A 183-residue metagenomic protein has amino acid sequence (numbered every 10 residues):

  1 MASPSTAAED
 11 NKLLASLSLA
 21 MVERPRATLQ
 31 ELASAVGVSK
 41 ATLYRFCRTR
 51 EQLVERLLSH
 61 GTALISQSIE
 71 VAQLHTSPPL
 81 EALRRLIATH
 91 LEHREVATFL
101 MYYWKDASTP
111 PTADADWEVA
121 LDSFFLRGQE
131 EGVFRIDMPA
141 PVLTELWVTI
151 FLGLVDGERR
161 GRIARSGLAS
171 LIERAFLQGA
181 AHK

Functional and structural regions predicted by a protein language model:
A7-E31: Short, amphipathic alpha-helix enriched in basic
E23-Q52: Helix-turn-helix
C47, E51-G61, A97: Alpha-helical DNA-contacting segments of helix-turn-helix folds
R56, Q67-E95, T109: Hydrophobic alpha-helical connector segments
E81-R85, T89, V142-T149, G167-L171: Amphipathic alpha-helical interaction segments
R94-Y102, F151, V155-R162, A180: Short amphipathic alpha-helical interaction/hinge segments
D106-V133, M138-T149, V155-D156: Amphipathic alpha-helical packing segments from all-alpha helical-bundle domains
V119, S123-E131, D156-K183: C-terminal peripheral helix-coil segments that are non-catalytic and often amphipathic
